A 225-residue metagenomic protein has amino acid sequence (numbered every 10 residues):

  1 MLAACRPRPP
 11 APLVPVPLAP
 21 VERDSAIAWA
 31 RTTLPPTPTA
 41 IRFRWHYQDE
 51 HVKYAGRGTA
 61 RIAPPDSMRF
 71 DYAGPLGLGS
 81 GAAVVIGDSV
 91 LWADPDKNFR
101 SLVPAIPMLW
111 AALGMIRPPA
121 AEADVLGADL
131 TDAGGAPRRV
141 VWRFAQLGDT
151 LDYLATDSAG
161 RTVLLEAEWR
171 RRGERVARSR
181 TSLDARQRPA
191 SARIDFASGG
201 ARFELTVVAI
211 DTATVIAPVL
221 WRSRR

Functional and structural regions predicted by a protein language model:
C5-A55, A63, S67, L102 (+2 more regions): N-terminal leader/targeting segments and the immediate start of mature chains
T32-T39, H51-Y54, R61-D66, A83 (+3 more regions): Edge/loop elements at the starts and ends of beta-strands within beta-rich repeat scaffolds
R44-E50, P75-L78, V90-K97, A145-L147 (+2 more regions): Hydrophobic lipid-interacting interfaces of membrane-associated proteins
V52-G56, G79-V84, G173-A177: Amphipathic hydrophobic-ligand
P64-A120: An acidic-aromatic
I116-A133: Surface-exposed beta-loop interaction hotspot
A128-R225: Gly/Pro-enriched, hydrophobic low-complexity segments that function as extracytoplasmic propeptides/linkers
